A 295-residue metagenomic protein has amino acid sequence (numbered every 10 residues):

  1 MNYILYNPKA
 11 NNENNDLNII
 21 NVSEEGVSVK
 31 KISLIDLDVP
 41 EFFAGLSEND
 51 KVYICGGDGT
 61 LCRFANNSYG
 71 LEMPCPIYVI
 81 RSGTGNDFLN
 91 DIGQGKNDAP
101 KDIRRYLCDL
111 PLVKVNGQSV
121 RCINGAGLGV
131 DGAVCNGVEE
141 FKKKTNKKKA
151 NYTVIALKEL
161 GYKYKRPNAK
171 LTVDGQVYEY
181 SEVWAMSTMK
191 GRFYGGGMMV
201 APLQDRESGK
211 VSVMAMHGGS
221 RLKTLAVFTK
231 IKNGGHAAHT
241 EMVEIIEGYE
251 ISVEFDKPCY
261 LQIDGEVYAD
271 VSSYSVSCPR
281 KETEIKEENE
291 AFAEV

Functional and structural regions predicted by a protein language model:
M1-C55, C62, N66-M73, Q94-D98 (+1 more regions): ATP/NTP phosphate-donor binding region
Y3-N14, I32-L34, G70-W184: Catalytic core of DAGKc-family lipid kinases
N14-N15, R63-N66, F88-N90, A133 (+2 more regions): Short glycine-/acidic-enriched loop or helix-start segments at secondary-structure transitions that form or flank
C55-G56, I80: Structural motif
C108-D109, I155-K158, K170-D174, G195-A201 (+2 more regions): Glycine-rich, charged/polar anion/phosphate-binding loops that engage phosphate groups from diverse ligands
G127, D131, S187-V200: Glycine-rich phosphate/pyrophosphate-binding beta-alpha loops
K142-Y152, G196, P202-K223: Gly/Ser/Thr-rich active-site loops/lids in small-molecule metabolic enzymes that frequently grip phosphoryl groups
G175, D205, A215-V295: ATP/nucleoside-binding phosphotransfer catalytic cores, i.e., glycine-rich phosphate-binding loops
